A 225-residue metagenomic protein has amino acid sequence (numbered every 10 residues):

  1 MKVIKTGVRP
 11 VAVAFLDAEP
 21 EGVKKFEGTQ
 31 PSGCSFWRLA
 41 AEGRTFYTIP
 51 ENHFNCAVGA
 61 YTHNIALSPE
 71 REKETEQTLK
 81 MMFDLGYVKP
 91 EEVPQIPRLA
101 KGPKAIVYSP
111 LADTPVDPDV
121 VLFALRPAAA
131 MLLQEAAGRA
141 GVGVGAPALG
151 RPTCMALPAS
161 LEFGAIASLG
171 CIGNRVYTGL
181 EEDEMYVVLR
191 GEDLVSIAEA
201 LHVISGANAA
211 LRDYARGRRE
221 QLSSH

Functional and structural regions predicted by a protein language model:
M1-H225: Acidic, serine/proline-rich low-complexity intrinsically disordered regions
